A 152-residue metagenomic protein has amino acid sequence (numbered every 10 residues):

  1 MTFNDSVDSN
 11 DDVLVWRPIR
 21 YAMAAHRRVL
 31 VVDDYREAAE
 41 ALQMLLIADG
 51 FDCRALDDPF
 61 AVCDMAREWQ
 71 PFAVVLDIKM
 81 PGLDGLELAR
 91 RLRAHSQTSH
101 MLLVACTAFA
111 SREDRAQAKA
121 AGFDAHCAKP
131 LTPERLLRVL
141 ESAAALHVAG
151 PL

Functional and structural regions predicted by a protein language model:
M1-L30, Q43, E134-L152: Non-catalytic signal-transmission and effector/linker regions of two-component phosphorelay proteins
E40-A48: Charged docking surfaces used in two-component/phosphorelay signaling
G50-D58, V62-M65: Short hydrophobic/Thr-rich beta-strand motif most characteristic of the beta2 strand and flanking loop of CheY-like
W69-V75: Active-site beta3 strand of CheY-like receiver
M80: Receiver (REC) domain active-site loop signature in two-component systems and cognate sites in sensor histidine kinases
V104-C106: Hydrophobic/aromatic residues positioned on beta-strands within the core alpha/beta folds
K129: A Lys-centered signature of the CheY-like receiver
